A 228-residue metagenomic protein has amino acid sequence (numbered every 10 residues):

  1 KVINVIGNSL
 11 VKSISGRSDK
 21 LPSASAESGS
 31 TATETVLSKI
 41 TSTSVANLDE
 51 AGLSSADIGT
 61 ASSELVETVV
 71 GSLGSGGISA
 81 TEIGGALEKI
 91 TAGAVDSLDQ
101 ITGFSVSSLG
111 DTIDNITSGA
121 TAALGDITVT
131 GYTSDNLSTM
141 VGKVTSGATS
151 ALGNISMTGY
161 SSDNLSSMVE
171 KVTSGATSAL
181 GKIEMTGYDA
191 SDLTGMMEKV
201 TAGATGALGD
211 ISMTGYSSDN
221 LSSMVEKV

Functional and structural regions predicted by a protein language model:
K1-V228: Non-catalytic all-alpha helical scaffold/repeat segments
